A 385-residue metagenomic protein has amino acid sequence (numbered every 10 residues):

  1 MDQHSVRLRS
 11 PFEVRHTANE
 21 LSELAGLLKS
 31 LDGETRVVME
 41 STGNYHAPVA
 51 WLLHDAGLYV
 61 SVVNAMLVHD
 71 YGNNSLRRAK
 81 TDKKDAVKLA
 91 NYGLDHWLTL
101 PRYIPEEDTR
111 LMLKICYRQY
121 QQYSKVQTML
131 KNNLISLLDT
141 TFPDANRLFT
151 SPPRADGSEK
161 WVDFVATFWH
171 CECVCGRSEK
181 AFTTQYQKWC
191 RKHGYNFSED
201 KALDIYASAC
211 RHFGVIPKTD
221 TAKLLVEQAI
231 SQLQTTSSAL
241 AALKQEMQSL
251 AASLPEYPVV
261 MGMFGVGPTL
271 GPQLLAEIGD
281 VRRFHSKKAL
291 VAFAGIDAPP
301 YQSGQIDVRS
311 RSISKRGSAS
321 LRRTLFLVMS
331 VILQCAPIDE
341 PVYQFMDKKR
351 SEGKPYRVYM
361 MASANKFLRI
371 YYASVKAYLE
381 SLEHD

Functional and structural regions predicted by a protein language model:
M1-D385: A detector of single, family-specific signature residues that are central to catalytic or substrate-handling motifs
